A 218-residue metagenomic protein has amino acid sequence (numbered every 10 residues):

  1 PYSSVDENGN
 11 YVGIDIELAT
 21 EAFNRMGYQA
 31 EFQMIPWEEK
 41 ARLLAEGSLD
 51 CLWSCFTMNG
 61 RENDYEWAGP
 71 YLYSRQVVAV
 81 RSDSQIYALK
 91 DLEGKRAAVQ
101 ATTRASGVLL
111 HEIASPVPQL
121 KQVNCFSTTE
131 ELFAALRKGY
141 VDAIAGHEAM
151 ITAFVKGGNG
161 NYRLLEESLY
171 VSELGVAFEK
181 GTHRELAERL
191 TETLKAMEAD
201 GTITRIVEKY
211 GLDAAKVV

Functional and structural regions predicted by a protein language model:
P1-C55, N63, C125, R189 (+2 more regions): Extracytoplasmic small-molecule ligand-binding "clamshell" domains of the periplasmic binding protein/Venus flytrap
Y2-S3, V12, K90-S106: Short loop->beta-strand "edge-of-pocket" segments that line small-molecule binding or catalytic clefts across diverse
S4-E7, A19-Q29, A105-F126, V155-N159 (+2 more regions): Ligand-binding cleft/hinge of the Venus flytrap
A22, L44-A45, L92, L136-R137 (+2 more regions): Hydrophobic residues within well-ordered alpha-helices
Q33-E38, G47-N59, S82, Q100-R104 (+4 more regions): Beta->alpha turn/N-cap motifs
E39-R42, S54-D64, V108-H111, A135-Y170: A ligand-binding cleft/hinge motif common to bilobed small-molecule-binding domains
G69, V80-A97, A187-E188: Flexible hinge/capping segments at coil-to-helix
Y73-V80, K156-K195, D213-V218: Periplasmic-binding protein-like
